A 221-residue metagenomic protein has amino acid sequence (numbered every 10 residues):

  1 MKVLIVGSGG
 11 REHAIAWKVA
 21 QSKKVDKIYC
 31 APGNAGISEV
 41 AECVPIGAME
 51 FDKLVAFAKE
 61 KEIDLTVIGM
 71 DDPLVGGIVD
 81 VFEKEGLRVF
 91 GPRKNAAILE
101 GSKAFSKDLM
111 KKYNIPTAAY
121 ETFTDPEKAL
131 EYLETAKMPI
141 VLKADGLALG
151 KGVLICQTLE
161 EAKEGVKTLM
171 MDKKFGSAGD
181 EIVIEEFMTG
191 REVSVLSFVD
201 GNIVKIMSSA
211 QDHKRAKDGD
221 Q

Functional and structural regions predicted by a protein language model:
M1-K94: ATP-binding N-terminal substructure of ATP-dependent carboxylate-amine bond-forming enzymes
G7, F123, V153-T158, S197-D200 (+1 more regions): Short beta-strand-to-turn element immediately C-terminal to the catalytic PLP-Schiff-base lysine in fold type I
Q21, G36-S38, E60, F90 (+6 more regions): Solvent-exposed alpha-helices and their adjacent loops that cap or buttress functional pockets in soluble metabolic
S38-A41, V55, I98-A104, K217: Short, charged, surface-exposed secondary-structure boundary motifs
C43-M49, E121-D125, C156: Short acidic-hydrophobic, aromatic-tinged amphipathic segments that line or gate anion-handling sites
L65, P116-A119, P139-V141, C156-S194 (+1 more regions): Conserved ATP-binding module of the ATP-grasp superfamily
P92-G152: A conserved helix-loop-beta module that forms one wall/lid of the active-site cleft in ATP-utilizing catalytic domains
V204-Q221: ATP-dependent carboxylate/phosphate-activation module, predominantly the ATP-grasp catalytic core and closely related
